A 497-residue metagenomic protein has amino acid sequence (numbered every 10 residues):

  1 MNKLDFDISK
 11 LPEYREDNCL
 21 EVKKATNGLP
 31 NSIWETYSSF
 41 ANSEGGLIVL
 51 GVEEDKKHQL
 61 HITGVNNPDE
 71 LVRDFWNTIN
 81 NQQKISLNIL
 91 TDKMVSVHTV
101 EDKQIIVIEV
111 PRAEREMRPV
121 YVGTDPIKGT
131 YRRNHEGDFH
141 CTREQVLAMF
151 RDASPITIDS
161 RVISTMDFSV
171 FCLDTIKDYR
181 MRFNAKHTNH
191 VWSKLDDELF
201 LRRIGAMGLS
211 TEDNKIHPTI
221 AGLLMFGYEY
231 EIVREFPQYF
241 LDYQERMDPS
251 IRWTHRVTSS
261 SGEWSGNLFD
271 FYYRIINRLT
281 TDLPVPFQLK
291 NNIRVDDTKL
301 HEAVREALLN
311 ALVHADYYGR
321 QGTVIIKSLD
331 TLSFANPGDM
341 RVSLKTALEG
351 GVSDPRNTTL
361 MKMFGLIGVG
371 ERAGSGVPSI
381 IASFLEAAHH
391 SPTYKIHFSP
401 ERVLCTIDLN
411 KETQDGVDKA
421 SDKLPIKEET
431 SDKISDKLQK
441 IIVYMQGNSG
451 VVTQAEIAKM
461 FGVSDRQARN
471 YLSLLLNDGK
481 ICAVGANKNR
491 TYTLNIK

Functional and structural regions predicted by a protein language model:
M1-H301, E306-D415, V463, N470: Conserved N-terminal catalytic/coupling substructures associated with nucleotide/phosphate chemistry
T175, I434-V451: Short amphipathic alpha-helical interface segments
Q414-I442: Short alpha-helical segments that sit at the start of domains
D418, A458, Y471: Alpha-helical and His/Cys-centered functional microenvironments
S431-L438, T453, A486-K497: Short, cationic-aromatic polyanion-contact patches
G450-M460: Short acidic, hydrophobic short linear motifs in intrinsically disordered regions
L476-A486: A short, conserved structural fragment
